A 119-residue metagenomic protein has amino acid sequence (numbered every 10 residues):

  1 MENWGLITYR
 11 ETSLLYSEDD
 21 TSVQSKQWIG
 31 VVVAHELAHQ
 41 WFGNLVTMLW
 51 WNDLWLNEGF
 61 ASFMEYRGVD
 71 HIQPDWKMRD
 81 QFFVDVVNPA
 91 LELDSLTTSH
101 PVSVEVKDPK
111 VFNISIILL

Functional and structural regions predicted by a protein language model:
M1-L119: Hydrophobic alpha-helical and helix-loop surface patches within well-folded domains that function as non-catalytic
